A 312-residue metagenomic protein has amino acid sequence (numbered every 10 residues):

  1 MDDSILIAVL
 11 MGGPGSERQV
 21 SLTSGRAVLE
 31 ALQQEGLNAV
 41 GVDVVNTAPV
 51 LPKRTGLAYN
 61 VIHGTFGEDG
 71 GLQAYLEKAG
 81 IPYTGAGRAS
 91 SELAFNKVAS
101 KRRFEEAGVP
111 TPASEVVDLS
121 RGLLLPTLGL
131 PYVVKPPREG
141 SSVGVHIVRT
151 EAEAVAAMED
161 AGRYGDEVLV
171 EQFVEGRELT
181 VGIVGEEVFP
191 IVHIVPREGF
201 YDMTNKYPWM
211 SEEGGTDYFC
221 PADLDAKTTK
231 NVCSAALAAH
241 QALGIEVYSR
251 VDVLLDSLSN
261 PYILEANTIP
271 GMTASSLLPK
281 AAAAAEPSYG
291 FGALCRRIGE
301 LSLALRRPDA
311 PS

Functional and structural regions predicted by a protein language model:
M1-M11, A39, A48-L51, L93-R177: Active-site nucleotide/adenylate-binding loops and adjacent lid/helix of ATP-dependent enzymes
M1-R102, E106, D118-L125, Y289 (+1 more regions): ATP-binding N-terminal substructure of ATP-dependent carboxylate-amine bond-forming enzymes
V40-V44, V168, Q172, G244-L258: A short glycine-rich, hydrophobically flanked beta-strand micro-motif that places a catalytic Asp/Glu for divalent metal
P52-G56, P126-G129, G185-E186, S257-Y262: A short, glycine/Asx- and small/polar-enriched loop/turn that sits immediately N-terminal to a beta-strand
R149-S234, L255-Y262: Phosphate-binding site of ATP-dependent enzymes
L237-Q241: Short, basic/aromatic recognition patches
L255-S312: C-terminal active-site "lid" helix and adjoining low-complexity regulatory extension at the edge of ATP-using catalytic
